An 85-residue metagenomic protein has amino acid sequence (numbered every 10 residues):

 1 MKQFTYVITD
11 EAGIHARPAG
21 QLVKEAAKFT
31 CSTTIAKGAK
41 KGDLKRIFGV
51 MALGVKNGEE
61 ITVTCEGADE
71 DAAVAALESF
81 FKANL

Functional and structural regions predicted by a protein language model:
M1-I8: Short amphipathic
K2, R46, E78-S79: Short non-domain terminal segments
I8-F48, A52-N57: Compact, glycine-rich, soluble single-domain proteins
M51-L85: C-terminal structural segments of small proteins and small subunits
